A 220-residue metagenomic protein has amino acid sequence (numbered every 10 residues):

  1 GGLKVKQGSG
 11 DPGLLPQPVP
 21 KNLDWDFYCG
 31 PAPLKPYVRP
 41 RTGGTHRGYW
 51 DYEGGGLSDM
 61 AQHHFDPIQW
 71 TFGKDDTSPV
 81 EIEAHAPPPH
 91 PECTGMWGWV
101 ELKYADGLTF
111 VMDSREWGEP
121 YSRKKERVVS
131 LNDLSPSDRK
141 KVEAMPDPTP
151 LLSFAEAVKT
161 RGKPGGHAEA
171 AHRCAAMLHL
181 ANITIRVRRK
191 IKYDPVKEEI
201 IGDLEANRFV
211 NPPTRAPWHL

Functional and structural regions predicted by a protein language model:
G1-F27: A contiguous active-site-proximal alpha/beta segment in oxidoreductase catalytic domains
G1-Q7, A32, A86-P89, E116: Glycine-rich beta-alpha junction loops
L15, W50-S58, E83-P89, D138-A144 (+1 more regions): Active-site rim elements
W25, C29, F65, Q69 (+4 more regions): Non-transmembrane alpha-helical segments in soluble domains of secreted/periplasmic/extracellular proteins
D26-G107: Rossmann-like dinucleotide-binding domain that binds NAD(P)(H)
P36-R39, K74-A84, T109-M112, V129-S130 (+2 more regions): Acidic/polar loop patches that form or flank catalytic/metal-binding clefts of enzymes that bind anionic ligands
A86-T94, G98-T149: NAD(P)-dinucleotide binding in Rossmann-like oxidoreductases
E92-C93, E156-L220: C-terminal helix-rich "cap/oligomerization" subdomain common to oxidoreductases
